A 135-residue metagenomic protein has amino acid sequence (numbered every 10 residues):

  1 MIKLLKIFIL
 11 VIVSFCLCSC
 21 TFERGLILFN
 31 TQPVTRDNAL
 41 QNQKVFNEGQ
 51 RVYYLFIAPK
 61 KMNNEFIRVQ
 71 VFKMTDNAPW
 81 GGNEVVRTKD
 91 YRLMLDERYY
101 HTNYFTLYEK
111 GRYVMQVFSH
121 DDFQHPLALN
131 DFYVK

Functional and structural regions predicted by a protein language model:
M1-I9: Bacterial N-terminal signal peptides that target proteins for export
V11-S14: Short, linear, compositionally biased motifs with a strong N-terminal bias
C16-S19: C-terminal motif of bacterial Sec signal peptides marking the signal peptidase cleavage site
T21-Y108, V114-A128: Contiguous segments within soluble domain cores/interaction surfaces
D131-K135: Short beta-strand edge segments in extracellular beta-sheet folds
